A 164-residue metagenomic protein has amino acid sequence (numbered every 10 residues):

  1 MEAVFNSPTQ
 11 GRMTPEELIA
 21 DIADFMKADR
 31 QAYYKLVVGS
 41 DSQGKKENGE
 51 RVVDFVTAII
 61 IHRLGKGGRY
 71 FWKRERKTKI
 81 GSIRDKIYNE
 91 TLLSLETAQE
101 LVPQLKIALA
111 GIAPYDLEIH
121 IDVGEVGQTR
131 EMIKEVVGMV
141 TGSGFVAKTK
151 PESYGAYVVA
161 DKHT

Functional and structural regions predicted by a protein language model:
M1-G39, Q43-G44: Basic, amphipathic N-terminal segments that precede the first structured/catalytic domain
R30-A32, A108-Y115: Short helix-terminating capping/connector loops at secondary-structure junctions
V37-G39, D116-G124: Short glycine-rich or small-residue beta-strand-to-loop segments that form or flank ligand, phosphate, metal/Fe-S
V38-G39, K45-R69: Acidic, metal-ligating active-site segments
V52, P151-T164: C-terminal edge-of-domain segments
L64-I83: Electropositive, glycine- and tryptophan-enriched low-complexity nucleic-acid-binding patches
K77-K106, I112: Acidic helix/loop or adjacent segment enriched in Glu/Asp that either coordinates divalent metal
H120-S153: Short, low-complexity, polybasic intrinsically disordered segments
